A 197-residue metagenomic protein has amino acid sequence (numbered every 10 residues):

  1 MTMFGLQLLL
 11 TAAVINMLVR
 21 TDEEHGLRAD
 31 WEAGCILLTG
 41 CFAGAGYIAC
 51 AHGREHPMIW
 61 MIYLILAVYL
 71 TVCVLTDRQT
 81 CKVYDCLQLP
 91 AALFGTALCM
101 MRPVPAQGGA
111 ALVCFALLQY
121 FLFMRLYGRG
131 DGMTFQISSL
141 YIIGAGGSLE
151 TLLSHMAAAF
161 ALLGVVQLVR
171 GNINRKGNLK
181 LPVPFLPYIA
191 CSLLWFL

Functional and structural regions predicted by a protein language model:
M1-L197: A membrane-topology feature that recognizes alpha-helical transmembrane segments and their immediate juxtamembrane
